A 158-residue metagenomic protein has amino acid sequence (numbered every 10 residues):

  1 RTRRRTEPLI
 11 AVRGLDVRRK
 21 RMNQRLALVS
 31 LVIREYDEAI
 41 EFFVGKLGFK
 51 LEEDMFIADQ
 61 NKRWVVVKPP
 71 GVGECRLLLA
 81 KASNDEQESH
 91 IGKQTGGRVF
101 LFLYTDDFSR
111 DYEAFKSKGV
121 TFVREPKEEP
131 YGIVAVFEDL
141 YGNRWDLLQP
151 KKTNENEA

Functional and structural regions predicted by a protein language model:
R1-R21: Short, Lys/Arg-enriched N-terminal segments with co-localized hydrophobic residues within the first ~10-30 amino acids
V12, R19, D107, D139-G142: Short linear motifs centered on Gly/Pro in flexible linkers and helix caps
R21-L28, K50-Y104, Y112-L140, L148-A158: Vicinal oxygen chelate
I33-Y36, A58-D59: Conserved beta-strand-loop-alpha-helix junction that forms the acyl-donor binding cleft
E35-Y36, D106-F108: Helix N-cap motif at beta-to-alpha junctions
A39-V44, F115, G142: Conserved active-site tyrosine of GNAT-family acetyltransferases
